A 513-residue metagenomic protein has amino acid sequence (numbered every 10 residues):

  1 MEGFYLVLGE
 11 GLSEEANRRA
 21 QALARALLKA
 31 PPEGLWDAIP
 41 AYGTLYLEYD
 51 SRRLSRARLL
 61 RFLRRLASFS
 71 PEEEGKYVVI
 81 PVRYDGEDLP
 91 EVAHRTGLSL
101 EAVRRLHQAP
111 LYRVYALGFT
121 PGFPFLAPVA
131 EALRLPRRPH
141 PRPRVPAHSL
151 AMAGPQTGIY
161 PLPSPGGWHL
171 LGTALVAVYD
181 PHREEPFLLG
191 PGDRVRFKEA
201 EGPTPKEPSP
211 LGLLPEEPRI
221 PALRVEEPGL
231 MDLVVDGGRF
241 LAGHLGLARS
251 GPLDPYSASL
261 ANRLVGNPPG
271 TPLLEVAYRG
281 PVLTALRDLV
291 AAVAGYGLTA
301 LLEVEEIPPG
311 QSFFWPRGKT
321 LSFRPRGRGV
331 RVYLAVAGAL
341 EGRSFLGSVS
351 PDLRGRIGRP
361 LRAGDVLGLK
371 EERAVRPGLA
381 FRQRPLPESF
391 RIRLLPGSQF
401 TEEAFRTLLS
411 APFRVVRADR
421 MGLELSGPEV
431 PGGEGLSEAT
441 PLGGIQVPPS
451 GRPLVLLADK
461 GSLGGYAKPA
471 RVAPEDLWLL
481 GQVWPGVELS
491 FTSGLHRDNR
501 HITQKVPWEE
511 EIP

Functional and structural regions predicted by a protein language model:
M1-P513: Conserved "landmark" site that anchors the functional core of diverse proteins
